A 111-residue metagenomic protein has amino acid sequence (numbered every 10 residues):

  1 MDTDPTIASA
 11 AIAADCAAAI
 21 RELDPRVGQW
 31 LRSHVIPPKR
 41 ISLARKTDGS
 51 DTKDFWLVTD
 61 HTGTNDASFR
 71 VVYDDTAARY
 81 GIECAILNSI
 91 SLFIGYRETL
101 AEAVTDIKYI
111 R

Functional and structural regions predicted by a protein language model:
M1-D54: Negatively charged, low-complexity tracts enriched in Asp/Glu with abundant Ser/Thr
A8-A19, A44, A67, A77-A78 (+2 more regions): A sequence-composition feature that detects small, non-aromatic residues
P38-L92: Amphipathic protein-protein interaction modules
C84-R111: Compact, glycine/acidic-enriched structural inserts
